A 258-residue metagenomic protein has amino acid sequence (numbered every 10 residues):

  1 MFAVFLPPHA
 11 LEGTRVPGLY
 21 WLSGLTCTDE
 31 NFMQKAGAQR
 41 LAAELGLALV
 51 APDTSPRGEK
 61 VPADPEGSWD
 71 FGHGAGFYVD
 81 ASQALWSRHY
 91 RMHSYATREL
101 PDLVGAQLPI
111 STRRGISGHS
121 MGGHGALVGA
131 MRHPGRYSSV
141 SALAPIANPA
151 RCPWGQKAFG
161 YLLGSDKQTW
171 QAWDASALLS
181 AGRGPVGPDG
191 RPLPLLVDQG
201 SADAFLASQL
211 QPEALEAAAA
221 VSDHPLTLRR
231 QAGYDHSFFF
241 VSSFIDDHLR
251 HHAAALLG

Functional and structural regions predicted by a protein language model:
M1-G258: Non-catalytic cap/lid and distal C-terminal segments of serine-dependent acyl enzymes
